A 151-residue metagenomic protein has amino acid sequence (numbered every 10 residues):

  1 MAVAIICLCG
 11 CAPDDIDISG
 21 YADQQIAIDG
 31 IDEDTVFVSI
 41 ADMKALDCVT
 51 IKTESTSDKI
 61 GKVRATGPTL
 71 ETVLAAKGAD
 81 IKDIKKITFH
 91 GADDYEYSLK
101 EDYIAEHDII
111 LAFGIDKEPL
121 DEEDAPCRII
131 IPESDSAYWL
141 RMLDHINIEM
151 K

Functional and structural regions predicted by a protein language model:
M1-V3: Sec-dependent N-terminal signal peptides
I6-G10: C-terminal motif of bacterial Sec signal peptides marking the signal peptidase cleavage site
C11-K151: N-terminal intrinsically disordered, low-complexity segments enriched in P/E/S/T
